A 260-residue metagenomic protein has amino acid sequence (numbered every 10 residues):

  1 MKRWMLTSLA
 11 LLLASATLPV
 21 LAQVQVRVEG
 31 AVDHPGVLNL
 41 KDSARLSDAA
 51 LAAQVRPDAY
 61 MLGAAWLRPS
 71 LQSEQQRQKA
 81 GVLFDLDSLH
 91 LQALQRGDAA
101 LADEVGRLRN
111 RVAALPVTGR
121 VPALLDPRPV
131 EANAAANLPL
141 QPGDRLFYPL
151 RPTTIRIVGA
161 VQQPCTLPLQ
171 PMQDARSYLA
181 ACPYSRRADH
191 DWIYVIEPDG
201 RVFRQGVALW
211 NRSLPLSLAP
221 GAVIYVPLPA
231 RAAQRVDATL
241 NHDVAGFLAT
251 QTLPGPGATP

Functional and structural regions predicted by a protein language model:
M1-L9: Bacterial N-terminal signal peptides that target proteins for export
K2, L21-P260: Ser/Thr/Pro/Gly-biased, low-complexity, turn-/loop-rich segments that often occur immediately after N-terminal
A14-T17: N-terminal signal peptide c-region/cleavage motif recognized by signal peptidases
